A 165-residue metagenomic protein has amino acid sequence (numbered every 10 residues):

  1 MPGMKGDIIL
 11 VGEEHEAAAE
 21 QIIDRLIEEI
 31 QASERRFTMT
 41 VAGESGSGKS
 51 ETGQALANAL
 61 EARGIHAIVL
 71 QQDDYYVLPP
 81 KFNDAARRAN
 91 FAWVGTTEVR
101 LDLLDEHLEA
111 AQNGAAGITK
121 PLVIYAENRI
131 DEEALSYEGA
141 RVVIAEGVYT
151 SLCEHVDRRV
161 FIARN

Functional and structural regions predicted by a protein language model:
M1-A18: Charged, amphipathic alpha-helical linker segments immediately N-terminal to NTP-binding catalytic cores
A18-A32: Pre-Walker A adenine-sensing motif
E44: P-loop (Walker A) phosphate-binding loop of NTP-binding proteins
K49: Conserved lysine of the Walker
T52: Hydrophobic positions on the alpha1 helix immediately C-terminal to the Walker A/P-loop
N58-I68: Post-Walker A helix-loop "phosphate-sensing" segment adjacent to the P-loop in P-loop NTPases
I68-Q71, Y76-E127: Conserved nucleotide-sensing/catalytic segment adjacent to the nucleotide-binding pocket in NTP-handling enzymes
R129-N165: ATP-dependent NMP and nucleoside kinases share a basic, alpha-helical "lid"
